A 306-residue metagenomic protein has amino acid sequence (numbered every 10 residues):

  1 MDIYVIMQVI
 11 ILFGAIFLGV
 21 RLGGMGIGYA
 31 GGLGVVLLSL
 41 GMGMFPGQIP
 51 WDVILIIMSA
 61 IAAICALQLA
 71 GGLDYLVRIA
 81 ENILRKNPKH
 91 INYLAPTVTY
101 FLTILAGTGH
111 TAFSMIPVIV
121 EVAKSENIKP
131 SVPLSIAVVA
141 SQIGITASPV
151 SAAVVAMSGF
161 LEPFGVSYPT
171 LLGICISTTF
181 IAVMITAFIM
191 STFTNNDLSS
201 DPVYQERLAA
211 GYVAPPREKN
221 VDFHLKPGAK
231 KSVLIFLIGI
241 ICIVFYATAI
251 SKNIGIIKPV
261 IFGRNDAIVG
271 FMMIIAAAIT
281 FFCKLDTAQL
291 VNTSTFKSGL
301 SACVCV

Functional and structural regions predicted by a protein language model:
M1-S59, I64, S191-C303: Hydrophobic transmembrane alpha-helices of multi-pass small-molecule transporters
V5, L67, H110, I145-S148 (+1 more regions): Alpha-helix capping and helix-loop boundary segments enriched in small/acidic/polar residues
Q8-I11, T97, L134, L172-I176 (+2 more regions): Transmembrane alpha-helical segments of multi-pass small-molecule transport proteins
I11, G26-Y29, N87, S131 (+2 more regions): C-terminal transmembrane helix pair
A15, T99-L102, G144, T178-T186 (+1 more regions): Alpha-helical transmembrane segments of multipass membrane proteins
L18-V20, A30-S39, M44-I128, V132-P133 (+1 more regions): Membrane-embedded alpha-helical segments and adjacent helix-loop junctions characteristic of multi-pass solute
A60-L67, A106, A140-G144, I176-S177 (+1 more regions): Hydrophobic alpha-helical transmembrane segments of multi-pass membrane proteins
V120-G211, N220-A229: Membrane-core helix-loop-helix motifs of multi-pass transport proteins
